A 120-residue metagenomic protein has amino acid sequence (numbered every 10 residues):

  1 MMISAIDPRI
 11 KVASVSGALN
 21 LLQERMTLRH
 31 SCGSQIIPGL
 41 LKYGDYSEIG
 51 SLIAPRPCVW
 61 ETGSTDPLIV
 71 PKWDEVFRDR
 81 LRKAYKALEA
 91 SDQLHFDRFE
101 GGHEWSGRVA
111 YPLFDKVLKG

Functional and structural regions predicted by a protein language model:
M1-M2, S51: Alpha-helical segments flanking ligand/cofactor-binding loops in enzyme cores
I3, P8-L21: A conserved short beta-strand
A5-R9, V76, F114: Short, solvent-exposed amphipathic alpha-helical segments in soluble enzyme and RNA/protein-processing domains
D7-P8, P55, E89-S91: Short, well-ordered coil/turn elements that cap or connect secondary structure elements
K11-V12, R56-V59, H95: Beta-sheet entry/capping signal
S16-G17, E61, F99: Alpha/beta-hydrolase-fold catalytic nucleophile elbow
L21-L22, M26-R80: The feature captures the conserved acid-bearing segment of alpha/beta-hydrolase catalytic domains
D79-G120: C-terminal catalytic histidine-bearing segment of alpha/beta-hydrolase fold enzymes
